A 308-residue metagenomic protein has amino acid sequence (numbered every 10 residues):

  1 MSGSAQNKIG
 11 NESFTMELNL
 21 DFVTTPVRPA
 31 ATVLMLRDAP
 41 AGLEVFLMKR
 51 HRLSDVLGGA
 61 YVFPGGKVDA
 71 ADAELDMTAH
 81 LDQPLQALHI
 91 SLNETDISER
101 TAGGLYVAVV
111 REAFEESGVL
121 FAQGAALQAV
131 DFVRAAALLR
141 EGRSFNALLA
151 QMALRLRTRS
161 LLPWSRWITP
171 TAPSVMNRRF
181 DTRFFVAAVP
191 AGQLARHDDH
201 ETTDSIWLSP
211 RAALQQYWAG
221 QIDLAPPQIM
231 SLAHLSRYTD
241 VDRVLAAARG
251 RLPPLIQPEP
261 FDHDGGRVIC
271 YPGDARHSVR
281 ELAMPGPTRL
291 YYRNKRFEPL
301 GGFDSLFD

Functional and structural regions predicted by a protein language model:
M1-D308: N-terminal leader/linker segments that precede catalytic domains of diphosphate-processing enzymes
